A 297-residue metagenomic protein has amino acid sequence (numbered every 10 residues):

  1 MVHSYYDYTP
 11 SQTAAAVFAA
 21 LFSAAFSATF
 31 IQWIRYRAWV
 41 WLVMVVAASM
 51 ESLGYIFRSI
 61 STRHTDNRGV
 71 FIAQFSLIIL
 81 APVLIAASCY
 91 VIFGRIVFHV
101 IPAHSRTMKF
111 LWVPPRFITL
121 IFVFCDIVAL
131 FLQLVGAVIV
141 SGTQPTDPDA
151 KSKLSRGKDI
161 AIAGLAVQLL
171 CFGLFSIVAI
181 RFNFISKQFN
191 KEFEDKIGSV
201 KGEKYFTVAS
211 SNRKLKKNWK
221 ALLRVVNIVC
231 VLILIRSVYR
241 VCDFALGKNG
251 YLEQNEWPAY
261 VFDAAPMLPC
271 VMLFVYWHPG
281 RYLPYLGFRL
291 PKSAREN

Functional and structural regions predicted by a protein language model:
M1-A86, G94-F98, F110-L120: Membrane-proximal first intracellular loop
H3-T13, R35-W39, T65-I72, T107-F117 (+3 more regions): Juxtamembrane loop-transmembrane helix junctions in multi-pass integral membrane proteins, especially the extracellular
Q12-A16, S61, F71-I85, Q133 (+2 more regions): Extracellular loop 3-seventh transmembrane helix
S23-F30, I79-M108, I121-Q144, L170-S186 (+2 more regions): Cytoplasm-facing ends of alpha-helical transmembrane segments in multi-pass membrane proteins
W33, V40, M44, S88-I92 (+6 more regions): Long, contiguous hydrophobic alpha-helical segments, chiefly transmembrane helices and signal peptides
S52-H64, I127-L154, V178-I185, I233-L246: C-terminal ends of transmembrane alpha-helices and the immediately adjacent extracellular/lumenal or cytosolic loop
S105-W112, R181-W219, P279-N297: Intrinsically disordered, low-complexity terminal tails of fungal membrane proteins
S152-L169, G173, I177-N190, S210-L215: A mid-sequence, solvent-exposed acidic-amphipathic segment
